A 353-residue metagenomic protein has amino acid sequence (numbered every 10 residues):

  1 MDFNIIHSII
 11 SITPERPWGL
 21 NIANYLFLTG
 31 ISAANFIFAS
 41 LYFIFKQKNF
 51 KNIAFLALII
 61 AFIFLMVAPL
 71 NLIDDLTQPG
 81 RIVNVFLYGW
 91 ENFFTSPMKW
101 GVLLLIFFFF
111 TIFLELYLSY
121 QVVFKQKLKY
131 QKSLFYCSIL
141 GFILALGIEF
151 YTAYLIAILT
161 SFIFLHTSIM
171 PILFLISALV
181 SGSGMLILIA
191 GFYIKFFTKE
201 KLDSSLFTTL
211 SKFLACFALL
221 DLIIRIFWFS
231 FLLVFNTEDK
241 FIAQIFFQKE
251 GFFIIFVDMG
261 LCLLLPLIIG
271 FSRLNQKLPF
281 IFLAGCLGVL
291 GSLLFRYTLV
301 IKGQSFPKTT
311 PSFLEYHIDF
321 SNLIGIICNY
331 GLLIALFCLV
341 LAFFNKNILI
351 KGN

Functional and structural regions predicted by a protein language model:
M1-F45, V67, I301-K302, F337-C338: N-terminal signal-anchor module of multipass membrane proteins
D2-F3, I73-N84, Y151-S161, I226-E238 (+1 more regions): Membrane-helix interface motif
I10-W18, K46-I53, L87-G147, T152-I169 (+2 more regions): Membrane-helix and juxtamembrane interface regions of eukaryotic multi-pass membrane proteins
N21-L26, M98-V102, M170-F174, T237-P266 (+1 more regions): Membrane-interface transmembrane-helix boundary segments in multi-pass integral membrane proteins
L28, T111-Q276, A284, G291: Long, contiguous internal "core" modules enriched in hydrophobic/ aromatic residues
L28-T111: Membrane helical hairpin/interfacial module
S40, N52, Q276-L283: Internal alpha-helical transmembrane segments of multi-pass membrane proteins
P279-G285, V289-N353: TerminUS-proximal long segments
